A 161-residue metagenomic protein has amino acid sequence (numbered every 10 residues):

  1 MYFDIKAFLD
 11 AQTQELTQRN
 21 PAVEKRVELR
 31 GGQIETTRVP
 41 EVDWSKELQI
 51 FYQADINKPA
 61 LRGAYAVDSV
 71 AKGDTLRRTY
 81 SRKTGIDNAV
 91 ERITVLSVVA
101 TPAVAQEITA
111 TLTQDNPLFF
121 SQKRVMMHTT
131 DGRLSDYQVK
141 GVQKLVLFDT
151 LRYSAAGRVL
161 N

Functional and structural regions predicted by a protein language model:
M1-P21: Post-signal peptide N-terminal segment of mature Sec-exported envelope proteins
D10, E15, G63, Q114-N116: Generic ordered-secondary-structure signal
L16-V99: Surface-exposed acidic loop/strand-edge motifs in secreted or periplasmic proteins that form small linear binding
R77-N161: Gly/Pro-enriched, hydrophobic low-complexity segments that function as extracytoplasmic propeptides/linkers
